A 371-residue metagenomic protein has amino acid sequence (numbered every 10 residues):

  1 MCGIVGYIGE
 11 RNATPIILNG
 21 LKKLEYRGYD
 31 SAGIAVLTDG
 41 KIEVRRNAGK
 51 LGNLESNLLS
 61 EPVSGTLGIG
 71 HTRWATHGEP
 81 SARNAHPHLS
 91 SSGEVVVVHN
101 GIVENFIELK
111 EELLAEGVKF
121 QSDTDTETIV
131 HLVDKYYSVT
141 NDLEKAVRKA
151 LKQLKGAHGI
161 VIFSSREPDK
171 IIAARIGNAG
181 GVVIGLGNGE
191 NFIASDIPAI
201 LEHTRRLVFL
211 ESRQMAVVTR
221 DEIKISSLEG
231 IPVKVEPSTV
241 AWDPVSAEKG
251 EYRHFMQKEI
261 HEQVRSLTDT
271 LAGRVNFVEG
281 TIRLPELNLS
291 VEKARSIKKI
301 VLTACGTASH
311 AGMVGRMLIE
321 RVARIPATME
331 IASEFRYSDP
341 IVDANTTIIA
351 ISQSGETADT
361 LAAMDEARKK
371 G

Functional and structural regions predicted by a protein language model:
M1-K249, R253-H254, E262, T268-K298: Conserved short alpha-helical segments that host acidic/polar catalytic motifs at enzyme active sites
R83, A146, S266, E334 (+1 more regions): Well-ordered alpha-helical segments embedded in enzymatic catalytic cores
R295-G371: Glycine-rich phosphate-binding loops that contact phosphosugars or nucleotide phosphates
